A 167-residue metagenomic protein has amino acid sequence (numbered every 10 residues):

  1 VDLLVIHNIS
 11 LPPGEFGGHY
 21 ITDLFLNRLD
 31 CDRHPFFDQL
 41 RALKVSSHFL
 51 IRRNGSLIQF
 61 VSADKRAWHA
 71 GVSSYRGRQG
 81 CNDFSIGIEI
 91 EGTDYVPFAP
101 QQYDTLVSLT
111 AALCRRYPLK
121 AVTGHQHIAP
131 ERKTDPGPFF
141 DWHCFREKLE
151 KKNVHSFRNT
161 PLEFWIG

Functional and structural regions predicted by a protein language model:
L3, S10-K120: Active-site-adjacent loop/helix surface patches within enzyme catalytic domains that shape the substrate-binding cleft
Q79-S85, T93-G167: Basic/polar, cationic surfaces and motifs that engage anionic cell-wall and phosphate/carboxylate ligands
